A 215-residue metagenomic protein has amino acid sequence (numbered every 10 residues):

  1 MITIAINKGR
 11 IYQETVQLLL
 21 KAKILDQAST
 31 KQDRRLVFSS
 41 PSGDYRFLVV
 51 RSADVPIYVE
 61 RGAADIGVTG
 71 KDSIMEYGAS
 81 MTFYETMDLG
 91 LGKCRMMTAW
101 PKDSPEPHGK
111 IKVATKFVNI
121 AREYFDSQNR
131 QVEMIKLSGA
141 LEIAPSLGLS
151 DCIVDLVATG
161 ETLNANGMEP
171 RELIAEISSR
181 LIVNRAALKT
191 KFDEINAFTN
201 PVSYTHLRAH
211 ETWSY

Functional and structural regions predicted by a protein language model:
I2-L36, R95-P145: Bilobed "Venus flytrap"/periplasmic-binding protein-like clamshell domains and structurally analogous long
I4, E14, G109, T190-P201: Short amphipathic alpha-helical coupling segments at ligand-binding clamshell hinges and other catalytic/signaling
F38-S42, L48-A64, Q128, A140-D151: Short helices/loops that flank or line small-molecule/ion binding pockets
R51-A53, G62-I74, L156-E161: Beta->alpha turn/N-cap motifs
I66-K102: Acidic, polar ligand-binding/catalytic clefts
Y77-T86, E161-E176: Ligand-binding "clamshell"
M96-S104, S179-K191: A bilobed periplasmic-binding-protein/Venus flytrap-type ligand-binding module shared by bacterial periplasmic
H206-Y215: Single conserved hydrophobic/aromatic residue that forms the stacking wall/gate of nucleotide- or nucleobase-binding
